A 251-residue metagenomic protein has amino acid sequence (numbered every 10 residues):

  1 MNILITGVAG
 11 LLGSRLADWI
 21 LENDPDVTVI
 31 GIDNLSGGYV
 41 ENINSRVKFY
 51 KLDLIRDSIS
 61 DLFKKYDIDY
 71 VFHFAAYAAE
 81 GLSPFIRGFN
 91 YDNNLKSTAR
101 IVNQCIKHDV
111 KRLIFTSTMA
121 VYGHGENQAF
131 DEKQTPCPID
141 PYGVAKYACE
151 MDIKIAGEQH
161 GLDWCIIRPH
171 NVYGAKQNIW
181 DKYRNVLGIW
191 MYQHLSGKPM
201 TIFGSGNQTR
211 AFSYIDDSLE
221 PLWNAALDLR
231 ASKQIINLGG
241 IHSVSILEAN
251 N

Functional and structural regions predicted by a protein language model:
M1-H170: N-terminal Rossmann-like NAD(P)+-binding domain of SDR-like oxidoreductases, especially those catalyzing
L16, L222-A226, N250: Hydrophobic "lid"/C-terminal helical patch of Rossmann-like NAD(P)-dependent dehydrogenase/epimerase domains
F85, N93-K96, D140, D181-N185 (+2 more regions): Residue-level signal for the nucleotide or nucleotide-sugar donor/cofactor binding architecture
K96, R100-Q104, F212, D217-E220 (+1 more regions): Conserved mid-core alpha-helix of short-chain dehydrogenase/reductase
Y147, H160, V172-G188, S196-K198 (+5 more regions): Glycine/proline-rich active-site loop of Rossmann-fold NAD(P)-dependent oxidoreductases
A148, D152, A156, V186 (+2 more regions): Hydrophobic alpha-helix immediately C-terminal to the catalytic Tyr-X-X-X-Lys motif of short-chain
S245-N251: PAPS/PAP-binding and catalytic site of the sulfotransferase fold
